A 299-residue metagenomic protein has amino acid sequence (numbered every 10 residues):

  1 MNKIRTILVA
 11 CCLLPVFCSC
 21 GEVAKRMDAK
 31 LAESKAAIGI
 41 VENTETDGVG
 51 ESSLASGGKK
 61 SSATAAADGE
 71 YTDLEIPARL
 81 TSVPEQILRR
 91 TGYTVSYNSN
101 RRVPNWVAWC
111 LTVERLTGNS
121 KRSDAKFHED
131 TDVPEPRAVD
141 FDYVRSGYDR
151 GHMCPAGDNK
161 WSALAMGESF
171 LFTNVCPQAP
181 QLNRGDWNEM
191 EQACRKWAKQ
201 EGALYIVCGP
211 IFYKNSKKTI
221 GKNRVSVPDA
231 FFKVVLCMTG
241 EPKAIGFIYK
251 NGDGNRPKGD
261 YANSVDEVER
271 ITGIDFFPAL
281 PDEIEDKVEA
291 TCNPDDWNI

Functional and structural regions predicted by a protein language model:
M1-L8: Bacterial N-terminal signal peptides that target proteins for export
L8, P15-I299: Domain-level detector for secreted/extracellular nuclease and nuclease-toxin modules, and for the ENPP-like C-terminal
